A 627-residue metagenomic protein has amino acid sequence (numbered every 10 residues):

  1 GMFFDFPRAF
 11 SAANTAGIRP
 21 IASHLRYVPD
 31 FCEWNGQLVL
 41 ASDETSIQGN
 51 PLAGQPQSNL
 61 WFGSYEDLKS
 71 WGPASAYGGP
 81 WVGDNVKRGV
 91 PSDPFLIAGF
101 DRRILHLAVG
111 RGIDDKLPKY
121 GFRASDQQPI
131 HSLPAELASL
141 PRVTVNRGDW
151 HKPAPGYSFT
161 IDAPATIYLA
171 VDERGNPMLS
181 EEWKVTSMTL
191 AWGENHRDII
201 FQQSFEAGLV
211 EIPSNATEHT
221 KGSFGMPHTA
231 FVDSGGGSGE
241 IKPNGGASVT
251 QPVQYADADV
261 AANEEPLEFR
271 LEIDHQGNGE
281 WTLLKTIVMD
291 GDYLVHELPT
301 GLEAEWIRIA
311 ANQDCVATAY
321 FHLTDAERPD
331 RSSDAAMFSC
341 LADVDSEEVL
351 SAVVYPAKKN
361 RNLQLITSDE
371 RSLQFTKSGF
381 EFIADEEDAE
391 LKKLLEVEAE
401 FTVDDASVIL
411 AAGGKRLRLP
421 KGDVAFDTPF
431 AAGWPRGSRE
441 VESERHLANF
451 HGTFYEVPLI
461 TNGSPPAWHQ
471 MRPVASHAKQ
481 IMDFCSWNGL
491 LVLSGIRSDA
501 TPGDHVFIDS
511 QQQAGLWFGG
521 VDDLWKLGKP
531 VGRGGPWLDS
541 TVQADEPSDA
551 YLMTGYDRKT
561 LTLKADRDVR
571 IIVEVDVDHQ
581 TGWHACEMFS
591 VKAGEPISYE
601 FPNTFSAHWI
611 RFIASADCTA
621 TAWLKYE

Functional and structural regions predicted by a protein language model:
G1-D5, P29-N50, R308-A310, L350-T376 (+4 more regions): Short beta-strand elements that form the blades of beta-propeller/WD-repeat-like and other beta-sheet-rich scaffold
M2-P20, F62-G72, H322-A342, E370-P429 (+2 more regions): Surface-exposed loop/turn elements that mediate protein-protein interactions on large endomembrane-trafficking
A12-E33, V288, P465-N488, K592: Conserved blade-ending motifs and adjacent loop-strand segments that build the rim/top face of beta-propeller domains
P29-N85, D483-S540: Blade-level signature of beta-propeller repeat domains, shared across WD40, Kelch, NHL, RCC1 and BNR/Asp-box propellers
F95-L96, G193-E206, A216-T220, G279-D325 (+2 more regions): Beta-sandwich interaction modules
K116-K119, R174-M188, N263-Q276, V569-T581: Short, surface-exposed beta-strand/strand-loop-strand elements in extracellular ectodomains
M178-G236, S248, V253-Y255: Contiguous ligand/interfacial binding patches
A216-A262, F269-L271, Q313-V354, D617-E627: Exposed low-complexity, polar/acidic, P/S/T/G-rich flexible segments that act as propeptides, protease-susceptible
